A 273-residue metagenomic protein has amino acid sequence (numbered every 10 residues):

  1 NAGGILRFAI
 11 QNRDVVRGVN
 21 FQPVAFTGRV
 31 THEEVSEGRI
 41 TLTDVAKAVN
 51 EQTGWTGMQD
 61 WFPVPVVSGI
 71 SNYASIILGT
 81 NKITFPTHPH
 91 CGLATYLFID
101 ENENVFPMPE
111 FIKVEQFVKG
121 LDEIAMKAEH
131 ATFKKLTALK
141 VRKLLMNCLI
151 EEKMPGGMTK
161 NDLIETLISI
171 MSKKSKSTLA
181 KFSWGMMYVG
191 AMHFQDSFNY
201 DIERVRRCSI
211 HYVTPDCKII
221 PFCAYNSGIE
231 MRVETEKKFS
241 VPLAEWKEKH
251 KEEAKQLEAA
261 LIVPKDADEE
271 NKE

Functional and structural regions predicted by a protein language model:
N1-E33, G38-S71, P86-Y96, D100: Conserved C-terminal portion of the radical SAM core fold that forms the substrate/S-adenosylmethionine-binding
N72-T80: Extended, Lys/Arg-enriched charged tracts that mediate electrostatic binding to polyanionic substrates
N81-E273: Radical SAM enzyme core and accessory elements
